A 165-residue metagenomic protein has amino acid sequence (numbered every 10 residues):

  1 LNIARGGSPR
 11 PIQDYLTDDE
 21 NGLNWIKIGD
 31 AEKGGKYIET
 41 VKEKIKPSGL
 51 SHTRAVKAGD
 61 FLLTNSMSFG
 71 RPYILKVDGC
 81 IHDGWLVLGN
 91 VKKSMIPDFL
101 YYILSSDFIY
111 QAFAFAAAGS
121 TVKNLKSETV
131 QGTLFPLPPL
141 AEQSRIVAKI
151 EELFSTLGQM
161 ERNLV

Functional and structural regions predicted by a protein language model:
L1-A4, A31-I38, A58, I74-G79 (+1 more regions): Basic, amphipathic alpha-helical recognition segments used for DNA target recognition
L1-P9, P136-V165: Non-catalytic DNA-recognition/assembly elements of restriction-modification systems
L1-Y15, G29-A58, I81: Sequence-specific dsDNA recognition surfaces
P11-D19, F115-A117: Short coil/turn segments at secondary-structure boundaries
I26: ATP-grasp fold ATP-binding core
P47-T53, L75, S94, D98 (+4 more regions): Conserved structured core elements
L63-T64: A generic structural signal for residues embedded in beta-strands
M67-R71: Short, charged beta-turn/beta-strand-edge "cap" motif at the junction between a beta-strand and an adjacent loop
